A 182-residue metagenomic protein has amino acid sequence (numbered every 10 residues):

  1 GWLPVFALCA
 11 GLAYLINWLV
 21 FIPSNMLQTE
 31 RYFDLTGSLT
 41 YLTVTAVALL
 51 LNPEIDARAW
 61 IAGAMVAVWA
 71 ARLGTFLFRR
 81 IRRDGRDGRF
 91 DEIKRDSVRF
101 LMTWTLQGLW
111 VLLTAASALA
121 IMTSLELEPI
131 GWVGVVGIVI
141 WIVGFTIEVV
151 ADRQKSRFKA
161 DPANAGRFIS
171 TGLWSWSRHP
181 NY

Functional and structural regions predicted by a protein language model:
G1-Y182: Membrane-anchoring alpha-helices and their flanking helix-loop junctions
